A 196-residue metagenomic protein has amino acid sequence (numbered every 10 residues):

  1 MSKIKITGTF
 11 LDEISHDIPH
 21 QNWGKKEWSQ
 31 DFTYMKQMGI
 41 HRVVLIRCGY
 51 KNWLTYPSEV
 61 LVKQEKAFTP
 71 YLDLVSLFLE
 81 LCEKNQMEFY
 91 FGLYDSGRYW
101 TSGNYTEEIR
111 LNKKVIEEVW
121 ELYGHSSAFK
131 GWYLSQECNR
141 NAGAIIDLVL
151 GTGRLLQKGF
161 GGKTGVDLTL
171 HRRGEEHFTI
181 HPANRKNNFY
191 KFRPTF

Functional and structural regions predicted by a protein language model:
M1-L45, S126: Mature N-terminal, pre-catalytic/accessory segment of carbohydrate-active enzymes
S2-T7, G39-R42, E83-F89, H125-K130 (+3 more regions): Short, well-ordered coil/turn segments that N-cap beta-strands
F10, E88-R110, G131-E137, V149-P182 (+1 more regions): Aromatic-lined carbohydrate-recognition surfaces of secreted/lumenal glycan-active proteins
D12-K25, P57-Y71, G97-R110, Y133-A144 (+2 more regions): The substrate-binding groove and active-site-proximal loops of carbohydrate-active enzymes, especially glycoside
P19, L72, S76-E83, E88-G92 (+1 more regions): Active-site-adjacent "subsite" loops/lids of carbohydrate-active enzymes
H20-K36, R110-L122, E176-F192: Short, acidic/polar
K25-Q37, H41-S96, I145-G165: Aromatic-lined substrate-binding rim segments of carbohydrate-active enzymes
N52, N141, R173-G174: Flexible loop/turn segments at secondary-structure boundaries
